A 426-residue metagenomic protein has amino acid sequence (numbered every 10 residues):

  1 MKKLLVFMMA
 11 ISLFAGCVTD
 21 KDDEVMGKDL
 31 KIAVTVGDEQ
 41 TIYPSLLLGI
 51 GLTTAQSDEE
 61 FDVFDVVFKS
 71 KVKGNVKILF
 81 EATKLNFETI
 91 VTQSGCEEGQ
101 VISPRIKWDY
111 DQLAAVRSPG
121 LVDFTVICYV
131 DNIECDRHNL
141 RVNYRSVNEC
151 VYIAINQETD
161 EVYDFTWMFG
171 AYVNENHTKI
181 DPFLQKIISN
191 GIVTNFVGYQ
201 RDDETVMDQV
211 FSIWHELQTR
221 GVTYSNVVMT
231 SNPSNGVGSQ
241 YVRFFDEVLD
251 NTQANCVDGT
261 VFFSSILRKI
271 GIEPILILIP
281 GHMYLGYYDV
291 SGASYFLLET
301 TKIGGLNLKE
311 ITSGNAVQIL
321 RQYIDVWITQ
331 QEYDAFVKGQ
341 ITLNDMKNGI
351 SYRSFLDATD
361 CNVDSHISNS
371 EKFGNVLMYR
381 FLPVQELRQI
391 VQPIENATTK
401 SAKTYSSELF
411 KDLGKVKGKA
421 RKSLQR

Functional and structural regions predicted by a protein language model:
K2-F7: Sec-dependent signal peptide recognition, specifically the positively charged N-region followed immediately by
A10-I11: Short, linear, compositionally biased motifs with a strong N-terminal bias
F14-G16: C-terminal motif of bacterial Sec signal peptides marking the signal peptidase cleavage site
D20-R426: A structural boundary/capping signal
